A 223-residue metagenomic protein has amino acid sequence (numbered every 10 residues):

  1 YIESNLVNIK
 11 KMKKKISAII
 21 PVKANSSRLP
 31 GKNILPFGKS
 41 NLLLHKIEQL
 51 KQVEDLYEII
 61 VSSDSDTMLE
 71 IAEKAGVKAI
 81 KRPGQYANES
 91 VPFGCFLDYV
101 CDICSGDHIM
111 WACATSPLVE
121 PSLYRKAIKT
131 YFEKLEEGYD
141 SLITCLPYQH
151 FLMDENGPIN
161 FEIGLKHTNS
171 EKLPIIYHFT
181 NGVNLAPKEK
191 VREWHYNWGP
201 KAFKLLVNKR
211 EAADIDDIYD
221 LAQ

Functional and structural regions predicted by a protein language model:
Y1-K11: N-terminal amphipathic/basic-hydrophobic helices that include classical n-h-c signal peptides and signal-anchor
K15-S62: N-terminal glycine-rich phosphate-binding loop and ensuing alpha1 helix
K23, G84, C113, L146-P147: Histidine-centered beta-alpha loop that forms part of the nucleotide-sugar donor binding/catalytic region in diverse
L56, G106, E136-D140: Short, high-confidence coil segments that cap the C-terminus of an alpha-helix and link into the following beta-strand
D66-M110, L118-K126: Short phosphate-binding loop-to-helix
P117-K209: Conserved core of the sugar-phosphate nucleotidyltransferase
K204-L206, R210-Q223: Hydrophobic helical membrane-anchoring modules
